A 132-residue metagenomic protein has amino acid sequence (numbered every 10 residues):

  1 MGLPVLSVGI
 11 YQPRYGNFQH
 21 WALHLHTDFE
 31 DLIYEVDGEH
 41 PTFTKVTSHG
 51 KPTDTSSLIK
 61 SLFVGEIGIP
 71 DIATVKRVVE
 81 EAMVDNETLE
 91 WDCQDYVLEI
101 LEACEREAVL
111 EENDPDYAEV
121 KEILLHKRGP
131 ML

Functional and structural regions predicted by a protein language model:
M1-H40: N-terminal accessory segments that precede or flank the first globular/catalytic domain
G9-Y11, H20-W21, K45-G50, A82-M83: Short secondary-structure capping micro-motifs at structural edges
R14-Q19, K51-S56, R128: Short low-complexity stretches enriched in small and charged residues
Y15, G38, T47, V97-I100 (+1 more regions): Generic alpha-helical secondary structure signal
T27-S56, F63-E66: Compact, well-ordered interaction domains used in eukaryotic information-processing assemblies
S56-L132: Active-site nucleophile-His-acid catalytic modules used for acyl/amide transfer and hydrolysis across diverse enzymes
